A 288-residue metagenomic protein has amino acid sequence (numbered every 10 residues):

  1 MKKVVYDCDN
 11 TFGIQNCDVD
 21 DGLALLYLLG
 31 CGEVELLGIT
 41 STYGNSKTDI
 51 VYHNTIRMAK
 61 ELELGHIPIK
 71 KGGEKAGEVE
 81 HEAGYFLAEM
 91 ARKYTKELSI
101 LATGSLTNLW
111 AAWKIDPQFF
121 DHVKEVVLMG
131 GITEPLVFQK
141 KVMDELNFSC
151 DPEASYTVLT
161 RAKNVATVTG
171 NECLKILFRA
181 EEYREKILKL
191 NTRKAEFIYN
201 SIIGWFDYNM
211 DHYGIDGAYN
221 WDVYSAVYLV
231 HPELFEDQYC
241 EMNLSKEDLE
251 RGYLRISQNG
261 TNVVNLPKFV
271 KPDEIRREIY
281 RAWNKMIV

Functional and structural regions predicted by a protein language model:
M1-G38, Y43-H53, K75-A180: Active-site histidine-anchored catalytic micro-motif
M1-Y6, L23-C31, E35, L146-S149 (+2 more regions): Conformational coupling and interaction surfaces
I14, H66-E74, L101-S105, M129-L136 (+4 more regions): Short, surface-exposed, charge-dense and proline/glycine-enriched linear segments
E35, T42, K47-Y94, S99 (+4 more regions): Metal-dependent C-N hydrolase catalytic cores
D49, K60, D121, K186-L188 (+1 more regions): Alpha-helix boundary/interfacial micro-motifs
